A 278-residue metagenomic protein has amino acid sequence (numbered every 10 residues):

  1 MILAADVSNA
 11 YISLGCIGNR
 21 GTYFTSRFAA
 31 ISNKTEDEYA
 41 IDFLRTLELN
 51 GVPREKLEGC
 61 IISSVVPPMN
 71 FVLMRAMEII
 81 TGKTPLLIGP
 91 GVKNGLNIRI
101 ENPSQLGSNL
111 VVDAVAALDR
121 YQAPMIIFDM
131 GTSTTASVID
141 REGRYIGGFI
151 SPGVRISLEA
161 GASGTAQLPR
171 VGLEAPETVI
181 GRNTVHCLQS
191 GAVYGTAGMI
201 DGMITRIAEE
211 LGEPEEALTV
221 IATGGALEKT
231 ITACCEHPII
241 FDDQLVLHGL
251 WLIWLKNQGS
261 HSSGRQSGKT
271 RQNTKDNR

Functional and structural regions predicted by a protein language model:
M1-F24, A117, A123-Y145, G161 (+1 more regions): Gly/Thr-rich phosphate-binding beta-strand-loop-beta motif of the actin/hexokinase/Hsp70
M1-I88, V92, R265, R278: N-terminal glycine/serine-rich phosphate-binding loop of ATP-dependent small-molecule kinases, especially carbohydrate
I31-E38, L106-S108, D113-Q122, I146-A192 (+1 more regions): Glycine-rich phosphate-binding loop plus the immediately following alpha-helix
E48-P53, A208-P214: Alpha-helix termini
N50-L106, E142-F149, G153-V154, R182-V193 (+3 more regions): Short beta-strand-loop/turn "lid" adjacent to the catalytic site in phosphate-handling enzymes
V111, A166, I239-R278: Glycine-rich phosphate-binding/hydrolytic loop that grips phosphoryl groups
T196-G212: A short, acidic, amphipathic alpha-helical segment used as a generic capping/interface helix at domain edges
